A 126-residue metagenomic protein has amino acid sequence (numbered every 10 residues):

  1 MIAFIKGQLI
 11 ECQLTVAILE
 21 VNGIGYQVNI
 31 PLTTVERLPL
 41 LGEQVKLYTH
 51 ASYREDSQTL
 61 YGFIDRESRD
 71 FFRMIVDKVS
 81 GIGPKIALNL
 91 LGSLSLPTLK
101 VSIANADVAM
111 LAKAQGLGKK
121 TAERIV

Functional and structural regions predicted by a protein language model:
M1-K78: Structure-specific DNA junction-binding interface
T34, S68-F71, I86, D107 (+1 more regions): Single-residue recognition of alpha-helix capping/boundary positions
D56, S68-F71, S95, I103-D107: N-terminal alpha-helical segment
Q58, S93, K113-A114, K120: Mobile acidic interaction elements
Y61-F63, P84-I103, R124-V126: Amphipathic, charged-and-aliphatic alpha-helical interface segments that function as noncatalytic docking
K78, N89, S102-A109, K113: An alpha-helical, amphipathic repeat domain used for nucleic-acid recognition, typified by the mTERF helical solenoid
A112-Q115, I125: Glycine- and Gly-Pro-enriched alpha-helical subdomains that act as flexible, kink-prone "lid/hinge" or packing modules
